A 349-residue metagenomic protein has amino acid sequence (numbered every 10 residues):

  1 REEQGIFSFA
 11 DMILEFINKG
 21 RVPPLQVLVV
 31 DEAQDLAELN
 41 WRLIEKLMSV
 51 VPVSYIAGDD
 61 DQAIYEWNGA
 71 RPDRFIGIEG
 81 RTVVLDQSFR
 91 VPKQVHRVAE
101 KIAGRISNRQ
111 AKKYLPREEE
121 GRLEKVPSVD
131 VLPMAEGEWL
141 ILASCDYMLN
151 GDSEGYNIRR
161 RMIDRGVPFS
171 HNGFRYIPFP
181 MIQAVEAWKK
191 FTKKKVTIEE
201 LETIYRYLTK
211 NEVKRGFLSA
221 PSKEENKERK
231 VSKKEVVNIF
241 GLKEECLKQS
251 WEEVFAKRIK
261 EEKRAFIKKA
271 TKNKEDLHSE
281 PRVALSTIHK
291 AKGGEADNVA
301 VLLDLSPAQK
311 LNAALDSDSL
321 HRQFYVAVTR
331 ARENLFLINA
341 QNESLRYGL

Functional and structural regions predicted by a protein language model:
R1-V29, E38-L43, I56, E66: Accessory N-terminal region flanking or inserted into the helicase ATPase core in nucleic-acid motor proteins
N18-R21, V131-M134, K274-H278: A short acidic-Thr-Gly-centered motif at the start of a beta-strand
G20, L47-V51, M162, G166: Active-site catalytic pocket residues across diverse enzymes, especially alpha/beta-hydrolases
R21-L25, L132-G137, E295, T329-R330: Flexible, charged surface loops at secondary-structure boundaries
V27, Q34-E120, E136, L140-G155 (+6 more regions): Conserved helicase motor core of SF1/SF2 NTP-dependent helicases
K93-H96, L140, D146-F336: Core RecA-like ATPase module of SF1/SF2 helicases and allied nucleic-acid translocases
R122-E138: Conserved interdomain hinge at the start of the Helicase C-terminal
E343-L349: Long, charged, helix-prone linker segments
